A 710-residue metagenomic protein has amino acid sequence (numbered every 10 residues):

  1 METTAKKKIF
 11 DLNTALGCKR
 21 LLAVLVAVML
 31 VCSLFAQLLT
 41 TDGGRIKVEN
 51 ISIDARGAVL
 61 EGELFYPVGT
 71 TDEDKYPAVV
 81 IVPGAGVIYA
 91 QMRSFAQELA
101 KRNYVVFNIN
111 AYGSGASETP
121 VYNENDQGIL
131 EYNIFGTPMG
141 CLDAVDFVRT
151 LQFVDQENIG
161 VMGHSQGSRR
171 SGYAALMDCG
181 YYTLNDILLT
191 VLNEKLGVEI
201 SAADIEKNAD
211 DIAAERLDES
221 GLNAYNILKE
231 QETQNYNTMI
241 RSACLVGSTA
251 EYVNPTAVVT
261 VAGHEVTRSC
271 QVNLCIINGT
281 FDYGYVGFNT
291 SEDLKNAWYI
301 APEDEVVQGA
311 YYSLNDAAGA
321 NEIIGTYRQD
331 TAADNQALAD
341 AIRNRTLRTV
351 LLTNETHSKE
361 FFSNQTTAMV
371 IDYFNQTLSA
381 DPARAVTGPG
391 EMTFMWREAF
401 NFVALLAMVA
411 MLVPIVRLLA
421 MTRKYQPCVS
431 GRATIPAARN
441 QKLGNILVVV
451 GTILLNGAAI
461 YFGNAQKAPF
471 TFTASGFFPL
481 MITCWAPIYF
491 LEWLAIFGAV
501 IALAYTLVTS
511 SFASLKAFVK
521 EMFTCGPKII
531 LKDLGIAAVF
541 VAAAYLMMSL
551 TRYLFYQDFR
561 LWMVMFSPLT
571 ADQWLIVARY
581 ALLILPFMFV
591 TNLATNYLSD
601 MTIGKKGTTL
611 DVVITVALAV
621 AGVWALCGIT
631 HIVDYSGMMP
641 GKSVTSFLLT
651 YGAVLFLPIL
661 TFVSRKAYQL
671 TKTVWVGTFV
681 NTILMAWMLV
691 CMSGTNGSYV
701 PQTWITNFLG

Functional and structural regions predicted by a protein language model:
E2-L12, S201, I205, R216 (+3 more regions): Membrane-interfacial, low-structure loops and terminal tails that flank and connect transmembrane helices in multi-pass
F10-D54, E61-L64: An N-terminal hydrophobic leader/cap segment in hydrolases
T14, E391-L405: Juxtamembrane/start-of-transmembrane alpha-helix segments at the extracytoplasmic/lumenal side of membrane anchors
K19-V28, A404-M408, V448-G451, I496: Hydrophobic H-region at the start of alpha-helical membrane spans
S33-A36, V413-R417, N456-A465: Alpha-helical transmembrane segments of multi-pass membrane proteins
R45-T393: Soluble extramembrane regions of membrane proteins in the secretory/endomembrane system
A407-V450: Juxtamembrane interface at the cytosolic side of transmembrane helices
V450-G710: Alpha-helical transmembrane segments of integral membrane proteins
